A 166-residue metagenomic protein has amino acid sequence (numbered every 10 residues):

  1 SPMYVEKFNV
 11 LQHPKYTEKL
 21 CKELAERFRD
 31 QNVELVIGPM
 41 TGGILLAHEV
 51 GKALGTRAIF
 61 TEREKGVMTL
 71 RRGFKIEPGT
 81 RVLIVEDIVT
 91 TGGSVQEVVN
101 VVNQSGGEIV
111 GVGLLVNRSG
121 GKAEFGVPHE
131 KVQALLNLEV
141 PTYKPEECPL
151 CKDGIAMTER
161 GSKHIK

Functional and structural regions predicted by a protein language model:
S1-K166: PRPP-associated nucleotide enzymes
